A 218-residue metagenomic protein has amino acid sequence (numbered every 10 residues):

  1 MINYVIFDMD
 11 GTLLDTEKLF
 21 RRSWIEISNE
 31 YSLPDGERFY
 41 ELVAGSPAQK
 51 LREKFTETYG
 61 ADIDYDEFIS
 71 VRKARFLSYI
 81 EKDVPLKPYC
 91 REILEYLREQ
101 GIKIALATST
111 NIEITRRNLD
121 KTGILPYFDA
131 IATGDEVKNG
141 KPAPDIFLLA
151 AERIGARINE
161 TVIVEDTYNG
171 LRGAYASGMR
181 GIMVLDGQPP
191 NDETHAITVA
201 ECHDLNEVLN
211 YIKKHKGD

Functional and structural regions predicted by a protein language model:
M1-N3, E95-R98, N111-D218: Asp-based, Mg2+/Mn2+-dependent phosphohydrolase catalytic module
I2-Q100: N-terminal helical cap/lid subdomain that shapes the substrate entry/recognition surface in HAD-like hydrolases
L13, L86, I104-A107, N139 (+1 more regions): Conserved SAM-binding loop
L14, W24, R75-L77, K103-A105 (+2 more regions): N-terminal start-of-chain detector that recognizes signal peptides and the immediate post-cleavage beginning
N29, Y40-E41, E57, Y79-K82 (+6 more regions): Generic anion/oxyanion-binding catalytic loop in active/binding sites
P34, K103, R180: Residue-level detector of anion-binding/catalytic polar loops
A48, T108, I112: Functionally critical, cavity-lining and gating residues within the transmembrane helices of 12-TM secondary
